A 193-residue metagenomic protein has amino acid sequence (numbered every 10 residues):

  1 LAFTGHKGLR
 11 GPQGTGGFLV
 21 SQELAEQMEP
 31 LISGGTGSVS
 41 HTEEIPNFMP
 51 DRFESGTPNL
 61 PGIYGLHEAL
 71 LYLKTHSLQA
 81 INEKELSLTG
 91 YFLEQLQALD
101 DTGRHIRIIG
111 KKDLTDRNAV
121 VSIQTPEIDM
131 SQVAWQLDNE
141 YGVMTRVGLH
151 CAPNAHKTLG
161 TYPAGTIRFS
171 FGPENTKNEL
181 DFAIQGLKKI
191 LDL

Functional and structural regions predicted by a protein language model:
L1-L193: Pyridoxal 5′-phosphate
